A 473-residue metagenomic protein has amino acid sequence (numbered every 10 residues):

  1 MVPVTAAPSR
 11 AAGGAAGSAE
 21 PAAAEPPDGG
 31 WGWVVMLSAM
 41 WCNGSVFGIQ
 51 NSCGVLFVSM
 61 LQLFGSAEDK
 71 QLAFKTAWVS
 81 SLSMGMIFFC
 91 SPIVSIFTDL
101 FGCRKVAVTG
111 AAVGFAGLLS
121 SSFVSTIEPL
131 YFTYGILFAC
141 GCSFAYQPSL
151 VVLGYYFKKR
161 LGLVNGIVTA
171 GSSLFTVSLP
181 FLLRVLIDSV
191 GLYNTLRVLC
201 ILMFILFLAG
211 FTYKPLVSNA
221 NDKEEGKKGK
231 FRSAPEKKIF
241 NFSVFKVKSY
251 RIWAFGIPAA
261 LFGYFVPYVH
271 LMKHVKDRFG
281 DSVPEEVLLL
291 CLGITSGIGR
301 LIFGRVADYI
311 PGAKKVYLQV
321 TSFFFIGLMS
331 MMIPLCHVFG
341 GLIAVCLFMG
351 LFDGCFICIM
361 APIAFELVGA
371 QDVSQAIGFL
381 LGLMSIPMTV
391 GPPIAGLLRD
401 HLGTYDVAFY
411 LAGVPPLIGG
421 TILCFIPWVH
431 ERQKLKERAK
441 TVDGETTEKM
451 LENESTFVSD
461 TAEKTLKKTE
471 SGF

Functional and structural regions predicted by a protein language model:
W31-V35, G54-F89, P284-V287: Extracellular/periplasmic helix-loop-helix junction of adjacent transmembrane segments in MFS-like secondary
G44, G117, E128-F144, T169 (+3 more regions): Hydrophobic core of transmembrane alpha-helices in multi-pass small-molecule transporters, especially MFS/SLC-type
I49-M60, L179, F242, K246-R305 (+2 more regions): Extracytoplasmic gate region of multi-pass secondary transporters
M60, G135, C142-F157, L161-N165 (+2 more regions): Intracellular juxtamembrane helix-capping segments at the cytosolic ends of symmetry-related transmembrane helices
F89-C103, I187, R300-A313, R399-D400: Helix-to-loop junctions at the C-terminal end of transmembrane segments in multipass secondary transporters
F89-E128: Conserved MFS/SLC helix-loop-helix module at the cytosolic interface between two early adjacent transmembrane helices
G171-D222: Helix-loop-helix hairpin linking two adjacent transmembrane segments in secondary transporters
G263-Y264, D277-E366, Q375-M384: C-terminal transmembrane helical hairpin of 12-TM major facilitator-type secondary transporters
